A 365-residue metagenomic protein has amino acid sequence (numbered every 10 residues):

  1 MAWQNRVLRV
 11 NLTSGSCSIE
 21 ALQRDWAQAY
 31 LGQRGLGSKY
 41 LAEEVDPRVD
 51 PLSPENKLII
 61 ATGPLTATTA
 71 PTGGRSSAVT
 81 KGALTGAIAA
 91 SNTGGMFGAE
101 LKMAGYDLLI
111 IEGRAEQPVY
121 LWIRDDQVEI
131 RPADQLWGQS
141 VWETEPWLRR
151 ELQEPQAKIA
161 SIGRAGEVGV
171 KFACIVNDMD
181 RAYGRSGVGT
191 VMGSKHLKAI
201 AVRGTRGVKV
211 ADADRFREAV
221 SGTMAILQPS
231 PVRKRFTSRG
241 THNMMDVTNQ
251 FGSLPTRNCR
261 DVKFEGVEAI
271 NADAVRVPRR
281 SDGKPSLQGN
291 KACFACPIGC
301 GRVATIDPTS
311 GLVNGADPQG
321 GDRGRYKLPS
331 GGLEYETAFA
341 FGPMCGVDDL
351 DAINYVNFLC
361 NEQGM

Functional and structural regions predicted by a protein language model:
M1-N92, M96-M365: Intrinsically disordered, low-complexity segments enriched in small residues
